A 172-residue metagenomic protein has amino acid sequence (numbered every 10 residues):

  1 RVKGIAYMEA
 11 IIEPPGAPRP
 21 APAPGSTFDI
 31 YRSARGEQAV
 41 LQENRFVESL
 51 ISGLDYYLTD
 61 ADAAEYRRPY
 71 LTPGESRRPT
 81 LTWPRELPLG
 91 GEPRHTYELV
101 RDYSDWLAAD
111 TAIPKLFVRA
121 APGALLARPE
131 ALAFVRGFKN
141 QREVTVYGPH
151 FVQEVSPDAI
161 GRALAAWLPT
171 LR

Functional and structural regions predicted by a protein language model:
V2-V47: Flexible "cap/lid" loop of the alpha/beta hydrolase fold
E13, L125, F151-V155: A short, basic/aromatic alpha-helical/loop segment that forms part of the nucleotidyl-sugar donor-binding site
G16-T27, R77-L81, R128-A131, V155-D158: Short aromatic-enriched loop/helix-cap "lid" or pocket-rim segments at secondary-structure transitions that line
R32, G36-Q42, D62, R68-R78 (+1 more regions): Ligand-binding pocket scaffold of soluble enzyme catalytic domains
R45-T59, E65-T72, R85-G91: Helix-loop "lid/cap" segments that line or gate small-molecule binding pockets
I51, A64-R67, L81, G161 (+1 more regions): Non-transmembrane alpha-helical segments in soluble domains of secreted/periplasmic/extracellular proteins
Y57, E75-R136, E143, Y147: Conserved serine/cysteine hydrolase catalytic core
F138-R172: Catalytic active-site module of serine/aspartate enzymes centered on a nucleophile-bearing elbow/loop
